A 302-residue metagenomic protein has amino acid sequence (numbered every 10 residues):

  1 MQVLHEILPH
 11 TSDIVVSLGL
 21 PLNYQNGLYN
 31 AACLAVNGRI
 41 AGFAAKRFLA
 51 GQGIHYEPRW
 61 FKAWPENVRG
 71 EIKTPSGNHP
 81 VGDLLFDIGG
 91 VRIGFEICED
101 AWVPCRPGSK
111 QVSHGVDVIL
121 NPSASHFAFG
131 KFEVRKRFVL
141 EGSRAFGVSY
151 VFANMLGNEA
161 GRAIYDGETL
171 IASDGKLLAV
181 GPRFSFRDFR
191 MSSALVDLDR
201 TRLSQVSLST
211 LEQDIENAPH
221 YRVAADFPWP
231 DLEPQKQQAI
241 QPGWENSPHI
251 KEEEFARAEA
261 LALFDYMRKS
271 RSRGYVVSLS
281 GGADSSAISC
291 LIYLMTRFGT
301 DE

Functional and structural regions predicted by a protein language model:
M1-S278, S286-D301: Enzyme catalytic cores with a strong preference for nitrogen-chemistry domains
G282: Conserved G/P- and acidic residue-centered "switch" motifs that form tight phosphate/ATP-binding loops in soluble
